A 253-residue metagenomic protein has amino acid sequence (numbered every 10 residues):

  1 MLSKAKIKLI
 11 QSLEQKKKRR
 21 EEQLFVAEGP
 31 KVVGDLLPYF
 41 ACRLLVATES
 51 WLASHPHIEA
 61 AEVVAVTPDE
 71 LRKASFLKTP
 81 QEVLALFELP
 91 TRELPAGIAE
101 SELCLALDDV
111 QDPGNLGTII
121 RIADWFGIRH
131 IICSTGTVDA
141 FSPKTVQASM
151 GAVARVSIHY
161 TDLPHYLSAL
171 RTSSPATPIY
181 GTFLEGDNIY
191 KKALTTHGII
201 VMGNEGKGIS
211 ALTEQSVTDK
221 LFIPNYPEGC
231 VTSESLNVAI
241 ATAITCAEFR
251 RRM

Functional and structural regions predicted by a protein language model:
M1, V63-T67, V156-Y166, L221: Short acidic-hydrophobic, aromatic-tinged amphipathic segments that line or gate anion-handling sites
M1-L52, T137-V138: Boundary-proximal intrinsically disordered activation/regulatory segments immediately upstream of a helical core
Q23, L107-Q111, P227-E234: Short pre-catalytic strand/loop immediately N-terminal to key active-site residues, enriched for Gly-Thr
V63-E88: Glycine/small-residue-rich loop that forms an oxyanion/phosphate-binding "nest" at active or ligand-binding sites
V66-P68, D108, S134-T135, S157 (+1 more regions): Short beta->alpha connector loops at strand-helix junctions that form conserved, small/polar/Pro-enriched
A96-E185: RNA substrate-binding interface of SAM-dependent RNA methyltransferases
W125, A140, T145-A152, E214-M253: Structured adenosyl-cofactor binding patch, chiefly the S-adenosyl-L-methionine
Y180-S233: Active-site/ligand-binding-proximal alpha/beta "capping" segment
